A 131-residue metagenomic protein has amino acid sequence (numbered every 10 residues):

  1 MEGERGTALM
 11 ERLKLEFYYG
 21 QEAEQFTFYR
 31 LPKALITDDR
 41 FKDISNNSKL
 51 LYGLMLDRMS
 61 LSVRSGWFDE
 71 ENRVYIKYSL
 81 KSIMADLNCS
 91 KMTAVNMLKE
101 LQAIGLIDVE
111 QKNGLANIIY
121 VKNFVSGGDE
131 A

Functional and structural regions predicted by a protein language model:
M1-K81: Short recognition helix of helix-turn-helix/winged-helix DNA-binding domains
G3-R5, A103, A131: Intrinsic disorder/low-complexity segments enriched in polar/small residues
M59-V121: Winged helix-turn-helix DNA-binding recognition segment
V125-A131: Short, amphipathic alpha-helical interaction segments positioned at domain boundaries
